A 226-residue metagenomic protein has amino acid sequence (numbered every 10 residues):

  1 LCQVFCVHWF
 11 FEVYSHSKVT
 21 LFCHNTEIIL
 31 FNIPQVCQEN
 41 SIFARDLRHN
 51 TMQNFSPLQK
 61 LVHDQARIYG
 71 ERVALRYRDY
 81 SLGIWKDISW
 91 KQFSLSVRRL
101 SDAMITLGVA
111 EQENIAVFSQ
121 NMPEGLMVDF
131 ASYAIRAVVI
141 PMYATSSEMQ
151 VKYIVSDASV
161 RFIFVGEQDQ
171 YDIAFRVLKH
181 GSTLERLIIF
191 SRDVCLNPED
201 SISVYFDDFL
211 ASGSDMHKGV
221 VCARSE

Functional and structural regions predicted by a protein language model:
I33-L58, R78: Flexible, non-catalytic linker and terminal segments flanking ANL/adenylate-forming cores
V62-I88, V194-N197: AMP-dependent adenylate-forming
G70-V73, S203-V204, L210-E226: Conserved pre-ATP/AMP-binding loop-to-beta segment of ANL
L75-F130, S147-K152, I202-D208: Conserved AMP-binding/adenylate-forming core of the ANL superfamily
L107, A137-D208: Structural core segment of the AMP-binding/adenylate-forming
